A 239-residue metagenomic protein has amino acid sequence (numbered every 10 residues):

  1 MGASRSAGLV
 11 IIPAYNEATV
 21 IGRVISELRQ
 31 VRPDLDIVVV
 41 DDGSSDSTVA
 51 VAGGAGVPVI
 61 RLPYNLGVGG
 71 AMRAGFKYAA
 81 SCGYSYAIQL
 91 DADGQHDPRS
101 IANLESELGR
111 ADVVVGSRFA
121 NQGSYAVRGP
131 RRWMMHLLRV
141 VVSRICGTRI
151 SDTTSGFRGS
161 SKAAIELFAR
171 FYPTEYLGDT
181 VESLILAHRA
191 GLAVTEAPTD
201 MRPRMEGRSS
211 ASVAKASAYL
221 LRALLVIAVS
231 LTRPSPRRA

Functional and structural regions predicted by a protein language model:
M1-E27: N-proximal low-complexity "stem/linker" segments adjacent to membrane-targeting elements
G2-L9, A163, R222-A239: Terminal low-complexity segments of carbohydrate-biosynthetic enzymes
E17-V20, S44, D97: Donor nucleotide-sugar binding loop of glycosyltransferases
S26-L35: Short, acidic, metal-binding catalytic loop of nucleotide-sugar glycosyltransferases
D41-V49, G94: A conserved acidic beta->alpha catalytic loop
L62-S81, Y86, P98-L177, P203-L221 (+1 more regions): Acceptor/aglycone-binding surface of glycosyltransferases and processive sugar-polymer synthases
R149, Y172-E175, L184-R202: Catalytic donor-sugar/metal-binding loop of nucleotide-sugar-dependent glycosyltransferases
